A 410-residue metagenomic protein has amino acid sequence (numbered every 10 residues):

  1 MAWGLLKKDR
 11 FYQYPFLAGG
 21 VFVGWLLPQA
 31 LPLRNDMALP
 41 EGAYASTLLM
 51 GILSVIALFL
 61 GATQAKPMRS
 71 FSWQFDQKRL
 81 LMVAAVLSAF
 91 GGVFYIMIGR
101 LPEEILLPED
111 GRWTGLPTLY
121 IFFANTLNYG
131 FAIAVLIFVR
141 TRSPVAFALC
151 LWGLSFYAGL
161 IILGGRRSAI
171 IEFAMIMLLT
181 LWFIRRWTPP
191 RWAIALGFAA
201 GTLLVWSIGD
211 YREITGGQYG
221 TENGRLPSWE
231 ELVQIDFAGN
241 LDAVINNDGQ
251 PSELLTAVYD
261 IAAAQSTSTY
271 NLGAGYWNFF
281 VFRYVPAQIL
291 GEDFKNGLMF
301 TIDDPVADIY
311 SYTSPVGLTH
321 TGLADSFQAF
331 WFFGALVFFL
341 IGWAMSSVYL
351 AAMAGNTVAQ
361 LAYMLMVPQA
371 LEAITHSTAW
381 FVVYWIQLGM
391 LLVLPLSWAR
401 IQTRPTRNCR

Functional and structural regions predicted by a protein language model:
M1-Q74, L151, M177-L204, Q387-P395 (+1 more regions): N-terminal "leader" segments that precede or initiate the main folded domain
K7-F22, Q77-A84, S143-C150, A351-Y363 (+1 more regions): Membrane-interfacial loop-to-transmembrane alpha-helix junctions, especially the N-terminal start
Y14-F22, A148-Y157, A193-G201, F339 (+2 more regions): Central hydrophobic cores of alpha-helical transmembrane segments in multi-pass integral membrane proteins
R34-L39, G159-R167, A373-V382: Membrane-interface helix caps and helix-loop-helix hairpins in membrane proteins
F59-Y219, V306: Membrane-embedded catalytic interface detector for glycan/lipid assembly enzymes
E104-L106, L116, Y211-I214, T267-F330: Long extracytoplasmic/lumenal interhelical loops at the membrane interface of multi-pass membrane proteins
I133, Y312-R410: Hydrophobic alpha-helical segments
I194-K295: Aromatic-rich transmembrane-lumenal/periplasmic boundary elements in polytopic membrane proteins
